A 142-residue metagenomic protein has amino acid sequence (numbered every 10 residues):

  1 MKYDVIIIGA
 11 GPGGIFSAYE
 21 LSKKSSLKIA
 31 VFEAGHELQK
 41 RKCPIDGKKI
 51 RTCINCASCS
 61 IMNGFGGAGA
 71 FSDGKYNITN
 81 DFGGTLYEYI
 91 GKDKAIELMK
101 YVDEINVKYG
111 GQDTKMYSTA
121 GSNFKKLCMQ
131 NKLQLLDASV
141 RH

Functional and structural regions predicted by a protein language model:
M1-G13, A30-F32: Beta1/beta-strand and adjacent pyrophosphate-binding region of the FAD-binding site in flavoprotein oxidoreductases
K2-Y3, S25-K28, F65-G66: Short coil/turn connectors at secondary-structure junctions
G13-F16, N55: Short alpha-helical segments and helix-capping/turn motifs at coil-helix boundaries
S17-L21: Aromatic pocket-lining residues of Rossmann-like dinucleotide-binding sites
S22-K23, M129: Anion (oxyanion) recognition and catalysis
S26-E33, L38: Short beta-strand "acidic-cap" motif of Rossmann-like dinucleotide-binding folds
E37-H142: Conserved N-terminal/central alpha/beta ligand/cofactor-binding core
